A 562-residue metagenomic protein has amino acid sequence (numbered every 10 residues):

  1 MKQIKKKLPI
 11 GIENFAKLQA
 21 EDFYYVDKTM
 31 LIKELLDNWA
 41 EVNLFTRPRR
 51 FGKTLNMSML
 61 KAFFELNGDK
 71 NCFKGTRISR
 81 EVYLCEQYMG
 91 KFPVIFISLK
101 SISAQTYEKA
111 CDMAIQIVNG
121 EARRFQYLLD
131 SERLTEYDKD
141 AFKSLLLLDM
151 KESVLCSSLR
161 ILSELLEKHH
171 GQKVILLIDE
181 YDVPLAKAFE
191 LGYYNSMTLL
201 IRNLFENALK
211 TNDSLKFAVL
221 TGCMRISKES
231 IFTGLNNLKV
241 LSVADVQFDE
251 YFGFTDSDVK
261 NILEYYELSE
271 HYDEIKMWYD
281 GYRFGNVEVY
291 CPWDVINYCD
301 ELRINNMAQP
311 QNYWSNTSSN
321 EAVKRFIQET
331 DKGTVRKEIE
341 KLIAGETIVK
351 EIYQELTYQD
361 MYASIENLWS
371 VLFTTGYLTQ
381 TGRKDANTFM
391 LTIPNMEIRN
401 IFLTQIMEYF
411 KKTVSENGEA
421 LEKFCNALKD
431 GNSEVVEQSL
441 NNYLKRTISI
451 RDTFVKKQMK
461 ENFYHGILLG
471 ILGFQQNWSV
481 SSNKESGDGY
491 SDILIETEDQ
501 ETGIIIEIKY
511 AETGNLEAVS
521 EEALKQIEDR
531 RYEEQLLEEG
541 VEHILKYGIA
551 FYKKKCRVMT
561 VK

Functional and structural regions predicted by a protein language model:
M1-K460, G473-W478: Phosphate-binding site recognition
S433-K562: Structural signature of nuclease core domains in nucleic-acid processing machines
